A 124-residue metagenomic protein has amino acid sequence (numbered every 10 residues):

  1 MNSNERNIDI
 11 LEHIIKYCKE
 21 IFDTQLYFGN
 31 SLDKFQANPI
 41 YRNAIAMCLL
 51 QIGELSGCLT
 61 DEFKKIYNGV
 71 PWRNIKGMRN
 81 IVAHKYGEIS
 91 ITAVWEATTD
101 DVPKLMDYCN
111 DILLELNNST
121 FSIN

Functional and structural regions predicted by a protein language model:
M1-N124: Solvent-exposed interaction patches of small proteins and small membrane subunits
